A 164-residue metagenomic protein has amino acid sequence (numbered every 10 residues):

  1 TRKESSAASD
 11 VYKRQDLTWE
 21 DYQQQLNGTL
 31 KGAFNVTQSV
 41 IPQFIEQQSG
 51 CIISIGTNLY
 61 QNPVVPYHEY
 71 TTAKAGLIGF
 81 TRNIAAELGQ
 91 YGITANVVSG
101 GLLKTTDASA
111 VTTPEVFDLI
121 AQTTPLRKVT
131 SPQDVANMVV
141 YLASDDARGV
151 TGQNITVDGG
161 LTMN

Functional and structural regions predicted by a protein language model:
T1-Y12: Single conserved hydrophobic/aromatic residue that forms the stacking wall/gate of nucleotide- or nucleobase-binding
K13-R14, T18-L26, A108-S109, I120: Substrate-binding pocket helix/loop in short-chain dehydrogenase/reductase
L17, P63-T71, N83: Active-site loop-to-helix junction immediately N-terminal to the catalytic Tyr of the SDR YXXXK motif in Rossmann-fold
F34, S49, K128-V157, T162: C-terminal substrate-recognition "lid" of short-chain dehydrogenase/reductases
T37, A73, T81: Active-site helix of classical SDR
P42, A86-E87, R148: Alpha-helical segment proximal to the catalytic Tyr-Lys
G89, T94, V150-G152: Short, small/polar-rich loop/turn modules that mediate ligand/substrate recognition or access, typified
